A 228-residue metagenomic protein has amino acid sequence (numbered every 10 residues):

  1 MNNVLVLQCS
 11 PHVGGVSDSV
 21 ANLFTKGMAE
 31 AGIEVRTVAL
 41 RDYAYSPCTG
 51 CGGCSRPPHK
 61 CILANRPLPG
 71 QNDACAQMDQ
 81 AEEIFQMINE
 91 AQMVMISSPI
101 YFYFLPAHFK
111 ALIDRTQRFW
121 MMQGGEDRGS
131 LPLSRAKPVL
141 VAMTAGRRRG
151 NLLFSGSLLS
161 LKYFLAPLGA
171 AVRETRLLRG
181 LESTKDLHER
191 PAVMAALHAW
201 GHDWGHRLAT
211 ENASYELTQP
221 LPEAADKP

Functional and structural regions predicted by a protein language model:
M1-S98, F102-M121, S183, H188-P228: N-terminal beta1-alpha1-beta2 submodule of the flavodoxin-like/Rossmannoid cofactor-binding fold
H108, M121-R173: Short, glycine-/small-residue-rich phosphate/pyrophosphate-handling segment
L133, G180-L181: Intrinsically disordered, low-complexity segments used for protein-protein interactions
R173-G180: Beta-strand-loop-alpha "switch" segments that mediate conformational coupling across diverse proteins
